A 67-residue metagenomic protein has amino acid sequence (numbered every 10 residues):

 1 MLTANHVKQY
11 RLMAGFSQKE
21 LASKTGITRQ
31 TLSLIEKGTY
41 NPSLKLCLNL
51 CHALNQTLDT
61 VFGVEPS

Functional and structural regions predicted by a protein language model:
N5-S23: Short basic helix-loop element that most often maps to the first helix and adjoining turn of HTH DNA-binding modules
H6, S17, S43-L46, T57: Residues that mark the N-terminal boundary/hinge immediately upstream of a DNA-recognition element
V7, L21-A22, L32-I35, V61: Conserved hydrophobic/aromatic packing and binding residues within compact polymer-binding modules
L21, N55-S67: Short C-terminal boundary/hinge segments that cap the last helix of small helical domains
G26, K45-T60: DNA major-groove recognition helix of helix-turn-helix/homeodomain DNA-binding modules
I27-Y40: Recognition helix of helix-turn-helix/homeodomain-like DNA-binding domains that insert into the DNA major groove
